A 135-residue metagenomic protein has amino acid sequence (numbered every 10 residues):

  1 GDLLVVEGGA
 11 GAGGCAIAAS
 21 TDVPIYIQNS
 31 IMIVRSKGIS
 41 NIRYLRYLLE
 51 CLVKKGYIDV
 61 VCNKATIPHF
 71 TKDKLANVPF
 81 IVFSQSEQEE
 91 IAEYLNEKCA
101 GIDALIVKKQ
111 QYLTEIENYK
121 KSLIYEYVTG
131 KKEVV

Functional and structural regions predicted by a protein language model:
D2-L52: A short beta-sheet element
G8, P24-M32, N63-E89: A short glycine-rich beta-alpha junction/loop motif
I17-A18, V60-K64: Short amphipathic beta-strand starts and helix->beta connectors
I27, N41, T71-K74, K98 (+1 more regions): N-terminal alpha-helical segment
K54-I58: Periplasmic-binding protein-like
I81-V135: Amphipathic alpha-helical coiled-coil/heptad-repeat segments
